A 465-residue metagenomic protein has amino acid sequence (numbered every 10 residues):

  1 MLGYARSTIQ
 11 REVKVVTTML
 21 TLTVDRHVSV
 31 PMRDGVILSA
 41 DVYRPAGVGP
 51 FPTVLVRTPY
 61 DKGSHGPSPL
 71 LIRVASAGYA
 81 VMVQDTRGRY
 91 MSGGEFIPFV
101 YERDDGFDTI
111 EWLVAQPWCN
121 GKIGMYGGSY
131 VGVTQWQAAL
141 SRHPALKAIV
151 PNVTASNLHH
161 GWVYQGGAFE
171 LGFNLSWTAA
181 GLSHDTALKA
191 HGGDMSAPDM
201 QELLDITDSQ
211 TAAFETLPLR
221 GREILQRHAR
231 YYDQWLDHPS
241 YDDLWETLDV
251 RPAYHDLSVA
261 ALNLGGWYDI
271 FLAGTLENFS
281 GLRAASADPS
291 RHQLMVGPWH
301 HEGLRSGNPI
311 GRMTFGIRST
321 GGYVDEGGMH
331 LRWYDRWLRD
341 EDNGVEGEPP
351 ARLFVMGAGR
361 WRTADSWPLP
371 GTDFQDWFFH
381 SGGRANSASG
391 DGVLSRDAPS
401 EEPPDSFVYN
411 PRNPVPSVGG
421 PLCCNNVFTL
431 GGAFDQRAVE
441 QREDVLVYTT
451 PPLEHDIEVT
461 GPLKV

Functional and structural regions predicted by a protein language model:
V13-G49, T449-H455: N-terminal cap/lid segment of alpha/beta-hydrolase-fold proteins
P45-A115, V163-Y164, F169, R305-I317 (+1 more regions): Cap/lid segment of the alpha/beta-hydrolase catalytic domain
S76, L140-D256: Accessory cap/linker subdomain of secreted extracellular hydrolases
P117-Y130: Alpha/beta-hydrolase fold nucleophile elbow
M195-R220, L304, P309-V465: C-terminal, loop-rich substrate-recognition/catalytic regions characterized by aromatic stacking residues
L257, N263-G265: Short beta-strand/loop motif that positions the catalytic acidic residue of the alpha/beta-hydrolase fold
W267-L272: Acidic catalytic loop of the alpha/beta-hydrolase fold
A273-H292: Active-site-adjacent alpha-helix of alpha/beta-hydrolase-fold enzymes
